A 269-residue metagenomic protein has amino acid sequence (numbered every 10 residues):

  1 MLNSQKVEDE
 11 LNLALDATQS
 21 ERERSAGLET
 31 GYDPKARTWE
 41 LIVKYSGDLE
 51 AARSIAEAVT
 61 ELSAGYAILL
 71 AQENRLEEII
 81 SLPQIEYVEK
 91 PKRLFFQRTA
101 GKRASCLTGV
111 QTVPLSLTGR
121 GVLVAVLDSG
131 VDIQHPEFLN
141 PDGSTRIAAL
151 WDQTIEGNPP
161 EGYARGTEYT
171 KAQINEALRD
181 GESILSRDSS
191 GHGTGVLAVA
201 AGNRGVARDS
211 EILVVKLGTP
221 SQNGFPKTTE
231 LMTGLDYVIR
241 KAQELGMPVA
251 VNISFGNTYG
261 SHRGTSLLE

Functional and structural regions predicted by a protein language model:
M1-A67, E73-V113, R120-L123, D142-G143: Autoinhibitory N-terminal propeptides
D48, G202, R240: Glycine-rich, acidic and aromatic/proline-enriched surface loops and short helix-turn segments that act as binding
P91, G218, S254: Conserved residues at the C-terminal ends of beta-strands
V113-E230, L245-A250, Y259-G260: Subtilisin-like serine protease catalytic core
G195, E230-T233, Y237, L267: Extracytoplasmic/secreted proteins, especially bacterial periplasmic and envelope-associated proteins
D236-R240, N252: Subunit-assembly interface segments of extracellular/virion macromolecular structures
N252-I253, E269: Acidic, Ser/Thr/Pro
T258-E269: Short glycine/threonine-rich loop-to-helix capping motif typified by GTGT followed within a few residues by an Asp-Pro
